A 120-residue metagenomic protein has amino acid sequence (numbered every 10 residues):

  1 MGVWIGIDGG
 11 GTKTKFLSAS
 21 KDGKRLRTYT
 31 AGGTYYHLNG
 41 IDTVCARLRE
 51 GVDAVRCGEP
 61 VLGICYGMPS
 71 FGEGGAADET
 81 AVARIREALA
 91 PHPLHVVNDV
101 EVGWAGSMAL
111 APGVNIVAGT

Functional and structural regions predicted by a protein language model:
V3-A46, E50, E59-P60: Short glycine-rich, Thr/Ser-proximal phosphate-binding strand/loop in the N-terminal lobe of ATP-dependent enzymes
T12, P69-F71, T120: Short glycine-rich anion-binding loops that position phosphate/pyrophosphate groups of nucleotides and phosphorylated
T14-S18, A105, N115-I116: Short beta-strand scaffold segments in enzyme catalytic cores
G40-I41, A111-V114, A118: Glycine/GP-enriched mid-protein hinge/lid loop-to-helix segment characteristic of carbohydrate kinases
D53-A88, P93, S107-M108, G113: Short beta-strand-loop/turn "lid" adjacent to the catalytic site in phosphate-handling enzymes
P93-D99, I116-A118: General beta-strand structural signal in soluble alpha/beta enzymes
